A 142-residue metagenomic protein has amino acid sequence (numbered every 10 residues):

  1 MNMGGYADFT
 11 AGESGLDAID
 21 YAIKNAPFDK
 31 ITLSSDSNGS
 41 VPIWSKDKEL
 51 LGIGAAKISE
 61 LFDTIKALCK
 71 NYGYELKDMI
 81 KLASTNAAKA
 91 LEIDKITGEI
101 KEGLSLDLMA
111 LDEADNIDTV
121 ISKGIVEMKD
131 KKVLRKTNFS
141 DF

Functional and structural regions predicted by a protein language model:
M1-F9, E13-T32, K77-D78: Histidine/acidic residue-rich metal-binding segments in metalloenzymes
F9, F28, F62, F139-F142: Phenylalanine-focused residue identity feature
T10-G12, S35-S37, L82, E113 (+2 more regions): Fold-independent oxyanion-binding glycine-rich loops and adjacent beta-strand/coil segments at enzyme active sites
G15-D17, T85, T119: Short secondary-structure capping/turn micro-motifs that flank functional sites
D17-I19, P42-S45, F139: Short, charged, surface-exposed secondary-structure boundary motifs
A18-D20, K95, D107: A generic local structural motif
K24-L104: His/Asp/Glu-enriched, well-ordered alpha-helical/loop segment that forms or immediately abuts the divalent-metal
E99-F142: C-terminal cap of metal-dependent C-N hydrolases
